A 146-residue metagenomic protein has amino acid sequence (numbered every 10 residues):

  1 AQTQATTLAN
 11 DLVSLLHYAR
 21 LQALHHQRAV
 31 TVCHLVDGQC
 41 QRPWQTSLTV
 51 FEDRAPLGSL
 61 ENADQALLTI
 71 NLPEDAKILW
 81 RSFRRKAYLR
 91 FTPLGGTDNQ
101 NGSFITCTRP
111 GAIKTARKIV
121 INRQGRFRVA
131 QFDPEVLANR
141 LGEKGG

Functional and structural regions predicted by a protein language model:
A1-L21, H25, A29-G146: N-terminal helix-rich module
